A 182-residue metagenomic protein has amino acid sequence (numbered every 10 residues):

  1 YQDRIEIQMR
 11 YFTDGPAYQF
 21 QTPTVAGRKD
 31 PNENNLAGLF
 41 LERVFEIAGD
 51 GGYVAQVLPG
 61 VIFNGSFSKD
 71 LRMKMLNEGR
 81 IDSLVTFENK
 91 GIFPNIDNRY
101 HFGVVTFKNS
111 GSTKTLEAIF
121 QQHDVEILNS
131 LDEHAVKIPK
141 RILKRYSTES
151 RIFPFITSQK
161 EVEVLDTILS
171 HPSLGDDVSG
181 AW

Functional and structural regions predicted by a protein language model:
Y1-G15, P23-G27, G49, I92-W182: Polynucleotide-recognition surfaces of large bacterial nucleic-acid defense/processing enzymes
Y1-V85, V125-L128, D132-P139: SAM-dependent methyltransferase catalytic-core segment centered on the flexible catalytic loop and adjoining short
I81-D82, K90-I92: Conserved beta-strand -> loop -> alpha-helix junction used to position metal-binding or nucleic-acid-contacting
